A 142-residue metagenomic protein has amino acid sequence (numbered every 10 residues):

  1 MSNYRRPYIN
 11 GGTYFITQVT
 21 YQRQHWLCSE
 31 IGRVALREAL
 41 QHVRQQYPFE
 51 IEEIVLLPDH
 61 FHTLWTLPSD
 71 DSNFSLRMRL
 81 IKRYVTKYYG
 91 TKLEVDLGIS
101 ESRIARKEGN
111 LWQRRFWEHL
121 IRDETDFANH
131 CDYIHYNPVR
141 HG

Functional and structural regions predicted by a protein language model:
M1-G142: Short catalytic/metal-binding and nucleic-acid-binding patches
